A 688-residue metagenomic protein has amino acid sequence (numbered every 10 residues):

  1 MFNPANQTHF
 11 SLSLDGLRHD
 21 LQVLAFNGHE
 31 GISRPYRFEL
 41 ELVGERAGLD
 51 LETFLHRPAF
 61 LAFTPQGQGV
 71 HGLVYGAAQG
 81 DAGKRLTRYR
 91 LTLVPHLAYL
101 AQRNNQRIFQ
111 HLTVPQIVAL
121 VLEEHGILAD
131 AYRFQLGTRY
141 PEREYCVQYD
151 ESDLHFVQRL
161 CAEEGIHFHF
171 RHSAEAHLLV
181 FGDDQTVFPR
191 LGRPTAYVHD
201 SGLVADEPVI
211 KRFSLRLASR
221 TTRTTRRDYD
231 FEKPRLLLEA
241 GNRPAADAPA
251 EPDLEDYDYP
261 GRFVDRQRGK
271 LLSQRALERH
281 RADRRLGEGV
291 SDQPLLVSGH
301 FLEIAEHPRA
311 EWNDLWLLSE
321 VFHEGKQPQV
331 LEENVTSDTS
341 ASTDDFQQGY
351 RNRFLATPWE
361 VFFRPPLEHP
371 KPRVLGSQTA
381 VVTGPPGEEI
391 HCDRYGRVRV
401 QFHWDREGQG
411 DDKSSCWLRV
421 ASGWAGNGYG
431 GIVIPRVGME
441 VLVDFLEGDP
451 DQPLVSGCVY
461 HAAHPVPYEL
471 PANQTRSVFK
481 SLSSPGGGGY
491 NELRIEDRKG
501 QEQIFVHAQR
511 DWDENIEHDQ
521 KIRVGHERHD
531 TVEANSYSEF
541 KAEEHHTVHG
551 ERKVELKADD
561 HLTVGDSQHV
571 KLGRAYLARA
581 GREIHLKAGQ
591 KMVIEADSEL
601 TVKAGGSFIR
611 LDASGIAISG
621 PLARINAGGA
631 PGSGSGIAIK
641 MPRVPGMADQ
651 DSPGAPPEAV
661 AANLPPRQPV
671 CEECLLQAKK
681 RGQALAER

Functional and structural regions predicted by a protein language model:
M1-F109, E163: Assembly/oligomerization scaffold segments
E39-L49, R281-D292, L367, W424-G430: Short alpha-helix capping/helix-loop boundary micro-motifs
T53-F54, L296, W312, P435: Short, well-ordered loop/turn sites that connect or cap secondary structure elements
G67-L73, A310-S319, G448-C458: Short, Lys/Arg- and Gly-enriched loop/turn segments at beta-strand edges
Q79-L93, L179, E324-T339, Q347-Q348 (+3 more regions): Short, solvent-exposed secondary-structure boundary/capping segments
A82-G83, L112-Y132, L136-T138, C146-E360: Extended, domain-scale alpha-helical bundle/helix-rich regions
F170, V180-G182, W359, L367 (+6 more regions): Structural signature for extended repeat/solenoid scaffolds and their inter-repeat hinge/linker regions, spanning
L179, R190-G192, Q590-R688: Intrinsic-disorder/coil detector with helix-boundary
